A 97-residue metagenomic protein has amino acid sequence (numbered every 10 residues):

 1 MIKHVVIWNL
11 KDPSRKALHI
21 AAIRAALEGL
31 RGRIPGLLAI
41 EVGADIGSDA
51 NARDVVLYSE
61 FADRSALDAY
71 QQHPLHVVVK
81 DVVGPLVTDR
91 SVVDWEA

Functional and structural regions predicted by a protein language model:
M1-D54, A62-Q72, W95-A97: Short S/T/G/P-rich N-terminal loop/turn motif that feeds into the first structured element of a domain
F61-V93: C-terminal structural segments of small proteins and small subunits
